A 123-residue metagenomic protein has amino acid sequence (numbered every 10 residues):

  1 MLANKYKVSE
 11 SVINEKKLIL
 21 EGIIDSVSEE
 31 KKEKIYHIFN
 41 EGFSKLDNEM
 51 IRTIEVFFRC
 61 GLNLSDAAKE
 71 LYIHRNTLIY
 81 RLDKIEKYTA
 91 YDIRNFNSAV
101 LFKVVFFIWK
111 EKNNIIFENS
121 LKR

Functional and structural regions predicted by a protein language model:
M1-R123: Cytosolic nucleotide-utilizing catalytic cores of signal-transduction proteins
